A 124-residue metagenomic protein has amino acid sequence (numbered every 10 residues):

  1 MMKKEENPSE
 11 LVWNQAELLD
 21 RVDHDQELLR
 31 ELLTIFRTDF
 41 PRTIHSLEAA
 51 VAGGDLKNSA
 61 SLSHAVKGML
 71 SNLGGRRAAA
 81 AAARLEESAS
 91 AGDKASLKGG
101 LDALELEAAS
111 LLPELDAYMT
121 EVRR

Functional and structural regions predicted by a protein language model:
M1-R124: Two-component system phosphorelay core
